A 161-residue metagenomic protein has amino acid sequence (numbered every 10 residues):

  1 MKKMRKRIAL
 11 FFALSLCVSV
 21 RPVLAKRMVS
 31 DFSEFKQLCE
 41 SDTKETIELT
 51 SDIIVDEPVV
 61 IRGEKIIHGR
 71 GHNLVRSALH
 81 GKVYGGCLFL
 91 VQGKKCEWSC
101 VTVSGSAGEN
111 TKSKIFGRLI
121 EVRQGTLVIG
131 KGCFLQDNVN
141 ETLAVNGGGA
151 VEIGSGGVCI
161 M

Functional and structural regions predicted by a protein language model:
M1-A9: Bacterial N-terminal signal peptides that target proteins for export
F11-S19: Bacterial N-terminal signal peptides
V20-R27: Sec-dependent signal peptide cleavage junction
S30-K36, K44-K65, G71-L74: N-terminal extracellular ligand-recognition/capping segment immediately after the signal peptide
I54-I66, V75-V128, A144-G156: Extracellular beta-strand-rich solenoid/capping regions of secreted or surface-exposed proteins that bind or remodel
